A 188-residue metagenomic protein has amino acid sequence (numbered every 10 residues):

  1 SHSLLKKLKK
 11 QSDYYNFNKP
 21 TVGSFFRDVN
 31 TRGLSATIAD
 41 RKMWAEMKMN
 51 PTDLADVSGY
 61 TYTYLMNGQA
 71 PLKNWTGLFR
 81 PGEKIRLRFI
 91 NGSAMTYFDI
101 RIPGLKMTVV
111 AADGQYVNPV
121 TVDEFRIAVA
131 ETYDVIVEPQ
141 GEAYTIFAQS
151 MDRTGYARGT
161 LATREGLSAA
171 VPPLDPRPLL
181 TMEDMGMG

Functional and structural regions predicted by a protein language model:
S1-V129, V135-I136, E165-M187: Histidine-centered copper-binding motifs that mark active-site loops of extracellular/periplasmic copper enzymes
G92-M95, P139-E142, D152: Short, charged beta-turn/beta-strand-edge "cap" motif at the junction between a beta-strand and an adjacent loop
E142-V171: Terminal connector regions
